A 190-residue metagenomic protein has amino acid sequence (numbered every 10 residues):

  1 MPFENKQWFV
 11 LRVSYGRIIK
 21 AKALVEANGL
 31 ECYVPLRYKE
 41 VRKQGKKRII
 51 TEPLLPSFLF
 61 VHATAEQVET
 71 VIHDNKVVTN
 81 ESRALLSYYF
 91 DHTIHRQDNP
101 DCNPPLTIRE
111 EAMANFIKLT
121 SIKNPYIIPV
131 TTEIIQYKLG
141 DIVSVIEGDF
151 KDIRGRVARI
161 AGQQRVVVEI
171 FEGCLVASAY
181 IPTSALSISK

Functional and structural regions predicted by a protein language model:
M1-I142, R156-A158, V167, E172-K190: Acidic-enriched and Gly/Ser
I146-R154: Short coil-to-beta-strand transition motifs
G148, I160-V166: Short, conserved beta-turn/loop elements at beta-strand boundaries and strand-helix junctions
